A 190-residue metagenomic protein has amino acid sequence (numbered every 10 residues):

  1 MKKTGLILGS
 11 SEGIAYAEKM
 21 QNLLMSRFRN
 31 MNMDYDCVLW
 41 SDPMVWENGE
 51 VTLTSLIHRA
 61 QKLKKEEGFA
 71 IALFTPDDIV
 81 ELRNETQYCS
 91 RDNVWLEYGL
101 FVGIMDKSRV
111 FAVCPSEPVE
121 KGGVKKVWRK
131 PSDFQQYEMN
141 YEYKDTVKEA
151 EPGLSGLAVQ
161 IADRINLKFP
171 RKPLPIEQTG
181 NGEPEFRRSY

Functional and structural regions predicted by a protein language model:
M1-A70, I104, S189-Y190: Conserved N-terminal substructure of TIR/SEFIR domains
S10, T75, V113-E117: Cofactor-binding loop segments of dinucleotide-utilizing enzymes, especially the Rossmann-like FAD- and NAD(P)+-binding
W46-N48, D78-R83, V119-K121: Short, solvent-exposed loop/turn segments at secondary-structure junctions
A70-D78: Short loop/turn segments at strand-loop or loop-helix junctions that form parts of catalytic or ligand-binding pockets
D77-G103: Conserved TIR/SEFIR loop-to-helix hotspot centered on a Trp-containing motif with a nearby acidic residue
D106-V124: Nucleic-acid nuclease catalytic cores
G122-Y190: C-terminal interaction surface of TIR/SEFIR-family domains
